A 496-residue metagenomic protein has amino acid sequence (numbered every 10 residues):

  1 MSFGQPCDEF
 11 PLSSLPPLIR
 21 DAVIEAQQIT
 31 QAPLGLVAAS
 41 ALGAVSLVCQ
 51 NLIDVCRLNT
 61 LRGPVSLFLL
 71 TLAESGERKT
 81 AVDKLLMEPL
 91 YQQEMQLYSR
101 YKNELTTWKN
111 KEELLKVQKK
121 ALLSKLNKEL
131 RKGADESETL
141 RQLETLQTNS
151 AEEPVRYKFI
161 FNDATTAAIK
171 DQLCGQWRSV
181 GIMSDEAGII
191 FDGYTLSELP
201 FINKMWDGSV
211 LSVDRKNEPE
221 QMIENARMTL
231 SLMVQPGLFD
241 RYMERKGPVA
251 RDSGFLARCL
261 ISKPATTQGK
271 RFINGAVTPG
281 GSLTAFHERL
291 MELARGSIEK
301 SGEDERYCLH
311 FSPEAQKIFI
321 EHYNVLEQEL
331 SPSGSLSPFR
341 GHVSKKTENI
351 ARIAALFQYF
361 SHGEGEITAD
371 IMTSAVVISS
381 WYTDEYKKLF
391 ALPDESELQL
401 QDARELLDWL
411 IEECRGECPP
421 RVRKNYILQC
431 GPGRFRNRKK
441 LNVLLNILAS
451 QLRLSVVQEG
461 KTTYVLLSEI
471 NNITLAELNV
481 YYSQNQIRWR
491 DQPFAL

Functional and structural regions predicted by a protein language model:
M1-L496: Phosphate-handling catalytic cores of nucleic-acid transaction enzymes
